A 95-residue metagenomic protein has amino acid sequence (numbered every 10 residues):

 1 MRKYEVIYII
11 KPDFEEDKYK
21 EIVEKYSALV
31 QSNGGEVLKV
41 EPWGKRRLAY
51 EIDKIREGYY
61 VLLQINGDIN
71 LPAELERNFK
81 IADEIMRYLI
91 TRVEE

Functional and structural regions predicted by a protein language model:
R2-E95: Structured, basic alpha/beta domains of bacterial-type, RNA-associated proteins
